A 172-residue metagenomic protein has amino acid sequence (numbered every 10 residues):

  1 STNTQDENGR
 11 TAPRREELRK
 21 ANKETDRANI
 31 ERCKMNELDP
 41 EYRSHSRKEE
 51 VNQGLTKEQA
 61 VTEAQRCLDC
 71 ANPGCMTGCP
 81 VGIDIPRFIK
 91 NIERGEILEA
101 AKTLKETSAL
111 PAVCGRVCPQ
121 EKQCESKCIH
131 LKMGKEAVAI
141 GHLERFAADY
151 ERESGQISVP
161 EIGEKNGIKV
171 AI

Functional and structural regions predicted by a protein language model:
S1-K169: Ferredoxin-type iron-sulfur electron-transfer modules and their immediate structural context
